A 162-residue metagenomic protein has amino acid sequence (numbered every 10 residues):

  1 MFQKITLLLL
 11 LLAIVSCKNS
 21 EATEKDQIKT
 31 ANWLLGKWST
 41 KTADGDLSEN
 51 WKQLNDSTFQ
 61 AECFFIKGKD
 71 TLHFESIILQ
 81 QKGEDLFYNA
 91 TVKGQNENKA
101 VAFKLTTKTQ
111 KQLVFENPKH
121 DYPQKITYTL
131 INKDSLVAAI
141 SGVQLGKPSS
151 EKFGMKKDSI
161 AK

Functional and structural regions predicted by a protein language model:
F2-L8: Sec-dependent signal peptide recognition, specifically the positively charged N-region followed immediately by
A13-S16: C-terminal motif of bacterial Sec signal peptides marking the signal peptidase cleavage site
K18-S20: Bacterial signal peptide processing site
T23-K37, Q80: N-terminal helix-cap/turn-to-beta initiation motif at the start of protein domains
N32-L47, C63: Tryptophan-anchored aromatic micro-motifs
D46-K119: Central antiparallel beta-sheet cores of small beta-barrel/beta-sandwich binding domains
N98-A100, S135-K162: Edge beta-strand at a domain terminus
Q110-N117, D121-T129, S141: Well-ordered alpha/beta subsegment
